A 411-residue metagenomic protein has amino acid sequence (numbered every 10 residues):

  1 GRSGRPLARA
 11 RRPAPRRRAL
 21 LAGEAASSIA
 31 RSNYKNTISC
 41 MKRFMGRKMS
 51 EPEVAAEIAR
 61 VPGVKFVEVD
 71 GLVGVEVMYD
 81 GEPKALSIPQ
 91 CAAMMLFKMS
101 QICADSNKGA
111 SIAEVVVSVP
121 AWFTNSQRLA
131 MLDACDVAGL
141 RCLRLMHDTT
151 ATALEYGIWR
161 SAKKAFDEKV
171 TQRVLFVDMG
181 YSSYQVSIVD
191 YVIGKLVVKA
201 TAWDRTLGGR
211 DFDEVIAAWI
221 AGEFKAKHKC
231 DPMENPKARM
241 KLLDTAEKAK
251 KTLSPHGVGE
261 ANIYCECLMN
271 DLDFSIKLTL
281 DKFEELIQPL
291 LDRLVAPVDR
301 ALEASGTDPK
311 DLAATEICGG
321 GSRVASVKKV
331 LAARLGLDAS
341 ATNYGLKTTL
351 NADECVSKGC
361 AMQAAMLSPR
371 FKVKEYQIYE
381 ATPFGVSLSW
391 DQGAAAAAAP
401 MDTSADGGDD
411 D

Functional and structural regions predicted by a protein language model:
G1-A56, K65, D80-A85, P89 (+2 more regions): Oxyanion-binding/catalytic loops of NTP- or PPi-dependent enzymes
A59-Y79: Short acidic, low-complexity segments enriched in Ser/Thr/Gly/Pro
